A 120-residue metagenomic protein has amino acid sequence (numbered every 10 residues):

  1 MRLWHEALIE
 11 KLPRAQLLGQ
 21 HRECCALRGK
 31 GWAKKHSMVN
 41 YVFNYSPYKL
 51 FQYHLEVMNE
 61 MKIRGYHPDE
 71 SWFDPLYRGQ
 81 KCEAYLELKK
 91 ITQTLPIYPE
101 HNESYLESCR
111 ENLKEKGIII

Functional and structural regions predicted by a protein language model:
M1-I120: Expand to "…catalyze enediolate/carbanion chemistry for C-C bond making/breaking, isomerization, decarboxylation
